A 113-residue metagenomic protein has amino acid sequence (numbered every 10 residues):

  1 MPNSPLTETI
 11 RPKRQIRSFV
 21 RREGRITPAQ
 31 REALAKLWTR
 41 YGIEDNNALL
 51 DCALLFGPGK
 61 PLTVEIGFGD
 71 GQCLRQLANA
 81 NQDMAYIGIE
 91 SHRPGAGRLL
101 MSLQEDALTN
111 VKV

Functional and structural regions predicted by a protein language model:
P2-V64, Q72-N79: S-adenosyl-L-methionine
C52, P58-V113: SAM cofactor-binding core of SAM-dependent methyltransferases, primarily the Rossmann-like beta-alpha-beta module
